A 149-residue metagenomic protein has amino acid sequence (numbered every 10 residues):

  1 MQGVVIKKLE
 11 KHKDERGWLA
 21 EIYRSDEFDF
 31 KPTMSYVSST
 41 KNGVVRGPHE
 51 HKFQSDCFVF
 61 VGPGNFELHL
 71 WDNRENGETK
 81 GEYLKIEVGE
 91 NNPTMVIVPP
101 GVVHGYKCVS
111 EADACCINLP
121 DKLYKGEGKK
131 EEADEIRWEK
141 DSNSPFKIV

Functional and structural regions predicted by a protein language model:
M1-N91, V109-V149: Non-catalytic, conserved peripheral segments adjacent to functional cores
E90-V98: Short, exposed beta-strand "edge-strand" segments with a Pro/Gly-rich flavor and a Y/T-containing core
V96, H104-V109: Short beta-strand His + acidic residue motifs that chelate non-heme Fe in jelly-roll/DSBH and cupin folds
